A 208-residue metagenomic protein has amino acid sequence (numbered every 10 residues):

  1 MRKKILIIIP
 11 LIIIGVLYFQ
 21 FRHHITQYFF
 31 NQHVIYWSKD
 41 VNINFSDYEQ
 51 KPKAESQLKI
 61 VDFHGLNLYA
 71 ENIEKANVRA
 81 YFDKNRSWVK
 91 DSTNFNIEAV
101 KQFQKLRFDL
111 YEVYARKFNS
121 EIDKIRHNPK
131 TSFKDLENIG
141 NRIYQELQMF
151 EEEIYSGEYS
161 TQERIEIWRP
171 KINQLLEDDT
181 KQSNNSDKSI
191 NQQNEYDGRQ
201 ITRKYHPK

Functional and structural regions predicted by a protein language model:
M1-K4: Positively charged n-region of N-terminal signal peptides that target proteins for export
L6-Q20: Hydrophobic membrane-insertion alpha-helices, especially the h-region of bacterial N-terminal signal peptides
I13, H24, P207-K208: Acidic, low-complexity intrinsically disordered regions
Y18-N31, P129: Long, non-globular segments of proteins
N31-K51, H64-V78, F82, H127-K208: Metalloprotease/metallohydrolase-associated module, dominated by Zn2+-dependent proteases
Q57-I60: Amphipathic hydrophobic-ligand
D83-S120: Mid-length scaffold segments of soluble, non-membrane domains
R107-I139: Non-cytosolic head/periplasmic domains of membrane-anchored proteins
